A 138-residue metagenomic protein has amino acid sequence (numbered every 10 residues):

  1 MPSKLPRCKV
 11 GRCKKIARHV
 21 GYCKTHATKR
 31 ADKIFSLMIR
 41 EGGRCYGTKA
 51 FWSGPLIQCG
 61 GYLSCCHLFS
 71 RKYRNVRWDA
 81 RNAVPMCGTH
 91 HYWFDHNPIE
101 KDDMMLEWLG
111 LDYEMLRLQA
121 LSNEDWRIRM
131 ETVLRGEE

Functional and structural regions predicted by a protein language model:
M1-R44, T48-C59, M115-E138: A boundary/linker detector
K14-V20, F69-N82: Short linker/helix segments within small regulatory modules
K24-T28, H67-Y73, K101-G110: Short cysteine/histidine-rich metal-coordination sites, predominantly Zn2+-binding motifs
R44-Y46, R74-W93: Short beta-strand-alpha-helix junction that forms the catalytic/metal-binding core of metal-dependent nuclease domains
S53-P55, C59-G60, A83-L106: Short Cys/His-centered divalent metal-binding micro-motifs
C65-L68, P85: Histidine-centered catalytic micro-motifs used for acid/base chemistry in nuclease and nucleotide-processing active
H96, D102-N123: Catalytic and binding regions of secreted/periplasmic enzymes and modules that target cell-wall glycans
